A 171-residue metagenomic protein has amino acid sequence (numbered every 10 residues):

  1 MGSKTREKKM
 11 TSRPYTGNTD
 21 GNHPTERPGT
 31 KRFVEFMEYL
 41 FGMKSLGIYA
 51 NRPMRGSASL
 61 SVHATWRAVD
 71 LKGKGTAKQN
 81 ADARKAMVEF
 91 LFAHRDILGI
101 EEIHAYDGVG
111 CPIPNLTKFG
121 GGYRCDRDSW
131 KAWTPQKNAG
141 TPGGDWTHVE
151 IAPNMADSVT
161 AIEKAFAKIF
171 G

Functional and structural regions predicted by a protein language model:
G2-P135, G144-I151: Secreted/periplasmic proteins that engage bacterial cell-wall peptidoglycan
I97, A167-G171: Short, cationic low-complexity segments
P142-F166: C-terminal partner/receptor-binding element of secreted or periplasmic proteins
